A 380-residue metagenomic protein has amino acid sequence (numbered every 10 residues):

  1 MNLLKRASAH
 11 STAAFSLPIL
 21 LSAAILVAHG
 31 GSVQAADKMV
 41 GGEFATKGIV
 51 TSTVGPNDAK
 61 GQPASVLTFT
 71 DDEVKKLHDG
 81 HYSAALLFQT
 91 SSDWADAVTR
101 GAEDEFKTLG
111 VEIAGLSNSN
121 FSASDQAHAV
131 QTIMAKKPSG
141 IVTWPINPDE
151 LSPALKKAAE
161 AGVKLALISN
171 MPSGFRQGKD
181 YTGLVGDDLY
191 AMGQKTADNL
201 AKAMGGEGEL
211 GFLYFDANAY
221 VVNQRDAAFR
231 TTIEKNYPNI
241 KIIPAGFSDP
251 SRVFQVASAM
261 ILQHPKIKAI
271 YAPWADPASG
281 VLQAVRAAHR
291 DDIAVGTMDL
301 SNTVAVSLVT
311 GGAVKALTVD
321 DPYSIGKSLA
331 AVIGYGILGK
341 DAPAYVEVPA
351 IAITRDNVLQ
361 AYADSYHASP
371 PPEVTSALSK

Functional and structural regions predicted by a protein language model:
M1-A13: N-terminal secretory signal peptides that target proteins for export/translocation
L3-R6, H29, Q34-K380: A residue-level marker of the well-folded mature domains of exported/periplasmic proteins
A14-A28: Bacterial N-terminal signal peptides
